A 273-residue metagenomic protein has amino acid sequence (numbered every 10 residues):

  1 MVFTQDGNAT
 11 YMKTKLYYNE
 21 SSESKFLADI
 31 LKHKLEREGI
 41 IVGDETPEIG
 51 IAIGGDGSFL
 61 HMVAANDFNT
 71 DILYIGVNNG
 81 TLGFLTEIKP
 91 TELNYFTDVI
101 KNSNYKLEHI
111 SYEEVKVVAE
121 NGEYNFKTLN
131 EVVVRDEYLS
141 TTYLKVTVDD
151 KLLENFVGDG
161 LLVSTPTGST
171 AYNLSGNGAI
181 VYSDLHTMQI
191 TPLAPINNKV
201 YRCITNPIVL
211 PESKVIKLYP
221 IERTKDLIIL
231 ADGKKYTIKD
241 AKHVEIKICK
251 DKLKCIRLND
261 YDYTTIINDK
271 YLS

Functional and structural regions predicted by a protein language model:
M1-Y11: N-terminal amphipathic/basic-hydrophobic helices that include classical n-h-c signal peptides and signal-anchor
Y11-D44, G83-G160, T170-S273: Catalytic phosphate-donor-binding core of small-molecule kinases
L35, N66-D67: Active-site catalytic pocket residues across diverse enzymes, especially alpha/beta-hydrolases
D44-M62: Short, well-ordered secondary-structure micro-motifs within conserved domains or adaptor modules
G55-S58, G80, T167-S169: Short glycine-rich anion-binding loops that position phosphate/pyrophosphate groups of nucleotides and phosphorylated
H61-N66, N173-N177: Short Gly/Thr/Asp-enriched flexible loops that form oxyanion-binding sites at enzyme active sites
I72-L73: Proline-centered loop/turn at the N-terminus of a beta-strand
V163-S164: Conserved beta-strand-loop-short alpha-helix elements that form and flank the Mn2+/Mg2+-coordinating active site
